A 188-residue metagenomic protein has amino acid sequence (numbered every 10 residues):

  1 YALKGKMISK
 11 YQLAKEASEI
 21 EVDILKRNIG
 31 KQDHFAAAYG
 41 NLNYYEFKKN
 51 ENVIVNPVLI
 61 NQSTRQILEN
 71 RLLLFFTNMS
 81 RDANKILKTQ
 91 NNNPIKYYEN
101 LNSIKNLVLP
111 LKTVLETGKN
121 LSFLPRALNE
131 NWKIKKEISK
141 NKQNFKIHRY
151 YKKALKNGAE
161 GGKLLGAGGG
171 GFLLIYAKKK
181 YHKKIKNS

Functional and structural regions predicted by a protein language model:
A2-S9, K15-N28, H34-L164, L174-S188: C-terminal nucleotide
G171: Conserved glycine-rich beta-strand-loop-beta hairpin in the small C-terminal domain of fold type I
